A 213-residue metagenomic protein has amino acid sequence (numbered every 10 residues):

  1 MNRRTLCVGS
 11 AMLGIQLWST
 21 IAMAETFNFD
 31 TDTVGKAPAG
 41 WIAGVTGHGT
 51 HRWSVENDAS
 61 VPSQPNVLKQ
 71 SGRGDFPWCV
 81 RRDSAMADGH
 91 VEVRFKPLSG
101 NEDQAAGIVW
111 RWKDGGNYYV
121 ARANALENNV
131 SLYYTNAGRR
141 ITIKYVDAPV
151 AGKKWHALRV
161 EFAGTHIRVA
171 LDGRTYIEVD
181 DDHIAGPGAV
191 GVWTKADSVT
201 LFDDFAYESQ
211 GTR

Functional and structural regions predicted by a protein language model:
R3-C7: N-terminal export leaders
M23-V45, D203-F205, R213: Extracellular carbohydrate-recognition regions
F29, V91-V93, K153-V169: Short tryptophan-centered beta-strand motifs in secreted/extracellular beta-sheet-rich domains of glycan-recognition
V34, K69-N136, K195: Secretory/extracellular carbohydrate-interaction modules and structurally similar beta-sandwich "look-alikes"
K36-V67, R73-D75: Extracellular glycan-recognition surfaces and repeat-rich motifs
N136-R159: Short, aromatic/His-centered strand-loop micro-motif at the edge of beta-sheets
A170-G191: Short, solvent-exposed beta-strand-to-loop segments that form ligand-recognition rims of beta-rich domains
I184-R213: Ligand-recognition surfaces built from glycine- and aromatic
